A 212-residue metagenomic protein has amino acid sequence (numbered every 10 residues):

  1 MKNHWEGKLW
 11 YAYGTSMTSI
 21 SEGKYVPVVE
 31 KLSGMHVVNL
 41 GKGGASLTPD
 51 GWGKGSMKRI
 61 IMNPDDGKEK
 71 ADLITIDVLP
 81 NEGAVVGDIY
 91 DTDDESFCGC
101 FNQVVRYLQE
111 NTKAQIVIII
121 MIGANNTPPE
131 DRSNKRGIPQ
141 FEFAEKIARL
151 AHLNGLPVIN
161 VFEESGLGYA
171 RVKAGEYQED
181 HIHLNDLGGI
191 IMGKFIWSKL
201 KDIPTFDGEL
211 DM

Functional and structural regions predicted by a protein language model:
H4-A12, M17-G99: Conserved SGNH/GDSL esterase-like catalytic core that processes O-acyl groups on lipids and polysaccharides
V29-E30, L108-Q109, L150-A151: A generic structural signal for well-ordered alpha-helical segments
V38-L40, V117, I159: General small-molecule cofactor/ligand-binding pocket signal
V78, I120-M121: A cross-domain feature marking catalytic cores of carbohydrate-active enzymes and several ubiquitous metabolic/repair
F101-V105, A144: Generic structural signal for well-ordered alpha-helices, preferentially at hydrophobic/aromatic core positions
N111-I116: A short helix->loop->beta-strand "cap" motif at the edges of active sites that frequently abuts
M121-M212: Catalytic His-Asp segment of secreted/periplasmic serine-dependent ester chemistry enzymes
